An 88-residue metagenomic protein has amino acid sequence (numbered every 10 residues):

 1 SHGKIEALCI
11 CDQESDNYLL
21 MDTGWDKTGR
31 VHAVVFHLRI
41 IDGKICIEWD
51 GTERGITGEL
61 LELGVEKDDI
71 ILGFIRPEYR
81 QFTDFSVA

Functional and structural regions predicted by a protein language model:
S1-A88: Terminal domain-initiation and capping elements
